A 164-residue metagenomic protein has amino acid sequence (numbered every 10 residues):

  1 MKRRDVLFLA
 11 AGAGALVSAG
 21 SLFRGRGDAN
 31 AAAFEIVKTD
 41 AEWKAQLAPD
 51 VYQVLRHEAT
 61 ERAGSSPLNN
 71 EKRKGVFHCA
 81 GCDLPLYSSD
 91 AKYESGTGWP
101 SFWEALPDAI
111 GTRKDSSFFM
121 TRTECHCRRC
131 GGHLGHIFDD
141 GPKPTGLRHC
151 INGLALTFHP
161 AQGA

Functional and structural regions predicted by a protein language model:
M1-G14: N-terminal secretory signal peptides and thylakoid transit peptides that target proteins across membranes
G20-V54, R62: C-terminal segment of N-terminal export signals and the immediately downstream linker at the start of the mature
R56-K72: N-terminal post-signal-peptidase region of extra-cytosolic proteins
K72-S101: Mid-length scaffold segments of soluble, non-membrane domains
V76, E124, L147: Residues immediately within or flanking Cys/His clusters that coordinate Zn2+ in small zinc-binding modules
C79, C127-C130: Short cysteine-rich clusters marking metal-coordination/redox-active sites
D83, G131, I151-L154: Cys/His-coordinated zinc-binding microdomains
S88-S89, H136-I137, H159: Short, non-ligating residues that shape and space the ligands of small metal-coordination modules and catalytic
